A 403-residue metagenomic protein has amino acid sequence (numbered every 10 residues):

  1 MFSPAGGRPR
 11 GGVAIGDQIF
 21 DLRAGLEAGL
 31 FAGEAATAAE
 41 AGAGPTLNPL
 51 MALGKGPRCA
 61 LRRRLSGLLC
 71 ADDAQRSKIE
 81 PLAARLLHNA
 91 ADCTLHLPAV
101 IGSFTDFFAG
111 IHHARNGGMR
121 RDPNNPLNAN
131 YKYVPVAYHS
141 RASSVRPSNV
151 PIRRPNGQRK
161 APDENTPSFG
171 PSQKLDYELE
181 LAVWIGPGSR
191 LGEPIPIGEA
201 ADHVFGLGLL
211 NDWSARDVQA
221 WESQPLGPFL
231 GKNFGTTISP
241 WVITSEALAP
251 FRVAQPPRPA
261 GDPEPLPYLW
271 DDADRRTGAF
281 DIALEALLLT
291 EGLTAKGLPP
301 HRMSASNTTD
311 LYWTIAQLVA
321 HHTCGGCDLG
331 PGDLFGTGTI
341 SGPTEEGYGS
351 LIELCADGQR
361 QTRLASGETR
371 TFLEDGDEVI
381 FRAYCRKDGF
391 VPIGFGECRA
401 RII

Functional and structural regions predicted by a protein language model:
M1-G7, A14, F20, A24-S304 (+2 more regions): Active-site microenvironments in enzyme catalytic cores
G11, Q18-I19, E180, L334 (+2 more regions): Residue-level marker of beta-strand positions
S103-G110, D328, D333-T337: Conserved phosphate/anionic-ligand binding catalytic regions in large, soluble enzymes, centered on
E180, V204, N233-G235, A279-A283 (+4 more regions): Active-site lining segments that contact anionic ligands and/or coordinate catalytic metals
Y312-H321, P331, F335-Y384, V391-C398: Active-site pocket scaffolds in enzymes
